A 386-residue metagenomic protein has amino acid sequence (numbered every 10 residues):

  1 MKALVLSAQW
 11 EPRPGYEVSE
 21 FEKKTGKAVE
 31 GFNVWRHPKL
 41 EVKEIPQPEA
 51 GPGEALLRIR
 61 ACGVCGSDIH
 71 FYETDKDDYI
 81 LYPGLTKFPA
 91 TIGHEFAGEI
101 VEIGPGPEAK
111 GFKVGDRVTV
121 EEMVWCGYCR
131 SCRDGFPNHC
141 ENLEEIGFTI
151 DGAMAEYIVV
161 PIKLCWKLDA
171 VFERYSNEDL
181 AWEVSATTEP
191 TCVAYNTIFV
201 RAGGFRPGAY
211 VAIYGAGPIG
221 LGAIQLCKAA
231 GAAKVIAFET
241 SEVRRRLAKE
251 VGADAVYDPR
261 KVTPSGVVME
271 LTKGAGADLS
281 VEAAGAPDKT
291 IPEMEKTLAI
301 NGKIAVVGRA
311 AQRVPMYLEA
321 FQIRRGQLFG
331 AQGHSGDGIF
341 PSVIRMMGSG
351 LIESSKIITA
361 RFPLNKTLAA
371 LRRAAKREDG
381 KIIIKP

Functional and structural regions predicted by a protein language model:
L6, A202-P207, A230, R246-Q327 (+1 more regions): Glycine-rich cofactor phosphate-binding loops and adjacent beta1-alpha1 units of small-molecule cofactor enzyme domains
L6-A8, R13-E49, G66-E102, C140-T149: N-terminal glycine-rich cofactor-binding segment
Q9, T240-S241, A310, H334: Residues in the short beta-alpha loop(s) of Rossmann-like NAD(P)-binding domains
E17-V18, V262-T263, V281, P292-K296 (+2 more regions): C-terminal hydrophobic helical "lid"/dimerization subdomain of Rossmann-like NAD(P)H-dependent oxidoreductases
P46-G63, D77-R130, V171: Glycine-rich beta-strand-centered segment in the early N-terminal region that forms part of a ligand/cofactor-binding
P83-H94, C126-Y214: NAD(P)H dinucleotide-binding glycine-rich loop of Rossmann-like/cofactor-binding domains, especially the beta1-alpha1
V118, V211, S280: Receiver (REC) domain switch-region micro-motif
N177-V262, G266: Mid-domain Rossmann-like dinucleotide-binding core that forms the NAD(H)/NADP(H) cofactor-binding site
